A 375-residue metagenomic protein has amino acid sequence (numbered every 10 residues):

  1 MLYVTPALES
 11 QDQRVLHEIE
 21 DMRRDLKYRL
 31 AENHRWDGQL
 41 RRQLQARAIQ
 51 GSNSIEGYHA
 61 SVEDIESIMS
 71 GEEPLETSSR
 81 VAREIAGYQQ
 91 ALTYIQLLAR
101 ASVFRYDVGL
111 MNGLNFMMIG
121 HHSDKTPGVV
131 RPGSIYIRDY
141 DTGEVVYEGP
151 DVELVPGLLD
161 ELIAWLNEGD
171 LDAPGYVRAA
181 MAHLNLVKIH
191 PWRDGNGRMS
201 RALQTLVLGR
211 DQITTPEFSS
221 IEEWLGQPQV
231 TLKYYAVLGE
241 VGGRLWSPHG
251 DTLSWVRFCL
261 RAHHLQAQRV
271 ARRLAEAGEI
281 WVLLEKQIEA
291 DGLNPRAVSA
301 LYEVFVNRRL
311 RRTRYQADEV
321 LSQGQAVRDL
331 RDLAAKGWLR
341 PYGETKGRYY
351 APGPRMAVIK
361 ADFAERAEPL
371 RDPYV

Functional and structural regions predicted by a protein language model:
M1-V375: FIC/Doc superfamily catalytic core
